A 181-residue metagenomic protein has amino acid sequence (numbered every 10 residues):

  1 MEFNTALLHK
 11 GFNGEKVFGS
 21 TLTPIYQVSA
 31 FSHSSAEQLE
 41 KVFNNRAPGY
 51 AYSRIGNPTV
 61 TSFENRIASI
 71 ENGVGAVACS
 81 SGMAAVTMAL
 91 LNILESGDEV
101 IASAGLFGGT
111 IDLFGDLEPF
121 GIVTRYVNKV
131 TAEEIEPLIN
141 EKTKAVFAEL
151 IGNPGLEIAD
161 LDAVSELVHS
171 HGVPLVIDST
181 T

Functional and structural regions predicted by a protein language model:
M1-Y26: Short conserved active-site loop signatures built around small residues
G19, I67, A85, V100 (+3 more regions): Buried hydrophobic positions in well-ordered alpha/beta secondary-structure cores of metabolic enzymes
A30, S35-A84, G109-D116: Conserved N-terminal alpha-helix of the aminotransferase class I/II PLP-enzyme fold
N92-G108, V127-N128: Conserved PLP-anchoring active-site segment centered on the Schiff-base-forming lysine
G108, A132-E133, I151-L156: Short, small-residue-enriched loops and turns at beta-alpha junctions that line or gate enzyme active sites
I139-V146: Short acidic/histidine-rich motifs immediately flanking catalytic phosphotransfer sites in two-component signaling
I151-P174, T181: Active-site core of PLP-dependent enzymes with the aminotransferase class I/II
